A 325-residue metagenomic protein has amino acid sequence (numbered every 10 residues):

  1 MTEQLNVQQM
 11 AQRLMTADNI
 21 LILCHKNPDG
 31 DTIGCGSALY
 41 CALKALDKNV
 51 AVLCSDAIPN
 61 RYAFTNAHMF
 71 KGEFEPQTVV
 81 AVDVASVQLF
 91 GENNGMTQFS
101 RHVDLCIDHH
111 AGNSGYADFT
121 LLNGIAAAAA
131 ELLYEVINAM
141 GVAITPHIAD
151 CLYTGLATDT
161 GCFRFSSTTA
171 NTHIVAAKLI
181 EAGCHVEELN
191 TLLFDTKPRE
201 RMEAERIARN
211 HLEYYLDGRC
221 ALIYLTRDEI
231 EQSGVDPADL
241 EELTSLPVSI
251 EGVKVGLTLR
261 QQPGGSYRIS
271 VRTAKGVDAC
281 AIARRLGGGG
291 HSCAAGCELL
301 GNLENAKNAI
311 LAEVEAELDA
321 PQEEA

Functional and structural regions predicted by a protein language model:
M1-R206, N210-A325: Replace "Mg2+/Mn2+-dependent" with "divalent metal-dependent
